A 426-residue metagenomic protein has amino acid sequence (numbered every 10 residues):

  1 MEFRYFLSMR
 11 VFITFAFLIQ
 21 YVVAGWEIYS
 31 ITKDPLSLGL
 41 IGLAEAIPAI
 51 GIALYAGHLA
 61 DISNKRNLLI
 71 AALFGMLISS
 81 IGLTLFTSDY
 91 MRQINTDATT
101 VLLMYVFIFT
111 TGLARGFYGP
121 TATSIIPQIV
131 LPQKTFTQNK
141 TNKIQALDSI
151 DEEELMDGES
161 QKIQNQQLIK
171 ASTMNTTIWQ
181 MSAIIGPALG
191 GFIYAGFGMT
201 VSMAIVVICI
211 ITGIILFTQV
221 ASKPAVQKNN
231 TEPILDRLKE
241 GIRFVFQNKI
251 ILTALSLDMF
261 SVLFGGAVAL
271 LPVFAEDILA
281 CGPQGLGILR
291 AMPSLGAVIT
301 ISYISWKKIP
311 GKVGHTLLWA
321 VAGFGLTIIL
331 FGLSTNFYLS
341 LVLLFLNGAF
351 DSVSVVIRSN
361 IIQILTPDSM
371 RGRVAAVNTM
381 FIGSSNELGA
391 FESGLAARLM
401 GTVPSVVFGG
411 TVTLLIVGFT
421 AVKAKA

Functional and structural regions predicted by a protein language model:
M1-I50, R243-P293: Helix-loop boundary and gating motifs at the non-cytosolic
E2-R10, L69, M104, S172 (+4 more regions): Hydrophobic alpha-helix/TM-entry signal in multi-pass membrane transporters
F3, K65, T123, K134-T135 (+4 more regions): Cytoplasm-facing, short amphipathic helices at loop-to-helix transitions on the intracellular side of 12-TM secondary
V11, S79, R92-F117, M259 (+2 more regions): Hydrophobic core of transmembrane alpha-helices in multi-pass small-molecule transporters, especially MFS/SLC-type
A24, F117-K134, E159, V353-T366: Intracellular juxtamembrane helix-capping segments at the cytosolic ends of symmetry-related transmembrane helices
G51-Y55, I62-A72, G82, L103 (+5 more regions): C-terminal transmembrane bundle of multi-pass solute transporters/carriers
T99-I108, G112, K170-A225, G287-A291 (+4 more regions): Hydrophobic alpha-helical transmembrane segments
Q133-Q161, T218-E240: Flexible cytoplasmic inter-helical loops of multi-pass small-molecule transporters
